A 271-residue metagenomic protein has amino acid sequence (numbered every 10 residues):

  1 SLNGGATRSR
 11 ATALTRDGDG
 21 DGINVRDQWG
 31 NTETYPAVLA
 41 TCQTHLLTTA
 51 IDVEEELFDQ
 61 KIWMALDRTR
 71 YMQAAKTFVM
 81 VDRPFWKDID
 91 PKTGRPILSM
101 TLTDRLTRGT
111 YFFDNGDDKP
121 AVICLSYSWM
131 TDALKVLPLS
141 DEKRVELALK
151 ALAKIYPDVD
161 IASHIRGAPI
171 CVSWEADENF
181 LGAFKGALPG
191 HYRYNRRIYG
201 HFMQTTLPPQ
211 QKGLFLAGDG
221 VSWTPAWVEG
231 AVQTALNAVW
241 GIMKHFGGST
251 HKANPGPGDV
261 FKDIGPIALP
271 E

Functional and structural regions predicted by a protein language model:
S1, A6-T7, L139-S140: Short beta-strand to alpha-helix junction loop
S1-N3, Q43, V81-F85: Oxidoreductase and adenylate-handling cofactor-binding alpha/beta cores
G5-I23: A conserved short coil-to-beta-strand element within the FAD-binding core of flavoproteins
G22-N24, I89-E271: Conserved flavin/dinucleotide-binding core of flavoenzymes
R26-A37: Core beta-strand elements of the Rossmann-like FAD/NAD(P) dinucleotide-binding domain in flavoenzyme oxidoreductases
P36-K61, A75-F78: Flavin (primarily FAD) binding-site architecture
K61-D90: Central beta-strand plus flanking loop segment that forms part of the substrate or channel wall within the catalytic
